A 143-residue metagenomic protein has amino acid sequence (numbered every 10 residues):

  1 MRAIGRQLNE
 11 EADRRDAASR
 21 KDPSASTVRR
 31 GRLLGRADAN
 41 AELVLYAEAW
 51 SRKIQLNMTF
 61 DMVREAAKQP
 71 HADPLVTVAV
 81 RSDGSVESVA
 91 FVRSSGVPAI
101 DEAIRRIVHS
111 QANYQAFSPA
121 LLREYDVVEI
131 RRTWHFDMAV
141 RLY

Functional and structural regions predicted by a protein language model:
M1-A37, R52-M58, R81-R93, E102-Y143: Conserved "boundary/linchpin" sites in short secondary-structure elements
A37-E48, S95-A99: Soluble non-cytosolic domains of exported or imported proteins
Y46, W50-R52, D61: Signature of the catalytic double-stranded beta-helix
M62-A67, A120: Surface-exposed patches in mature extracellular/periplasmic domains of secreted proteins
A66-K68, V92-G96: Short acidic, glycine/proline-enriched loop segments that cap or flank alpha-helices
Q69-L75: Short, small/polar residue-rich loop motifs at catalytic or cofactor-binding pockets
